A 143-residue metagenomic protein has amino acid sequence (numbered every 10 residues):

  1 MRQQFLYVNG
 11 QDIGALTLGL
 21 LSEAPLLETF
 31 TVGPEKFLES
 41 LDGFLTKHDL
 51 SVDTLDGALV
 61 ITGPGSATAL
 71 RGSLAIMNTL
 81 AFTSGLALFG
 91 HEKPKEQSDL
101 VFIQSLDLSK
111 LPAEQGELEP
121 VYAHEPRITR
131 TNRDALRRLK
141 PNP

Functional and structural regions predicted by a protein language model:
M1-E39, K47-V52, T83-P143: Oxyanion-binding and handling regions
V32-E35, A67, R71: Residues at secondary-structure transition points
F44-K47, S51-P64: Short HxH-centered metal-ligating active-site micro-motif
G57-T62, T68-L86: DPxDG-like acidic metal-binding loop motif
